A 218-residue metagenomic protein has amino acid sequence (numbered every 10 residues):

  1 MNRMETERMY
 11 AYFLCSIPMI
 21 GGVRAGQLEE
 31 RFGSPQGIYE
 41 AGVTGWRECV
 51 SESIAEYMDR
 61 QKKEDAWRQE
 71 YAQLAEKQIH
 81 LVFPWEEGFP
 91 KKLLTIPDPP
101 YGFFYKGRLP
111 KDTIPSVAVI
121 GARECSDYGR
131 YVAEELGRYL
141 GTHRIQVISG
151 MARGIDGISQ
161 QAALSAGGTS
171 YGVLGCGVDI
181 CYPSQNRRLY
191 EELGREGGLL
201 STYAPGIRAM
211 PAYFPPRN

Functional and structural regions predicted by a protein language model:
M1-T142: Short, positively charged patches
N2-E5, F83-N218: Glycine-biased, small-residue-rich flexible motifs in mid-sequence functional cores and linkers
